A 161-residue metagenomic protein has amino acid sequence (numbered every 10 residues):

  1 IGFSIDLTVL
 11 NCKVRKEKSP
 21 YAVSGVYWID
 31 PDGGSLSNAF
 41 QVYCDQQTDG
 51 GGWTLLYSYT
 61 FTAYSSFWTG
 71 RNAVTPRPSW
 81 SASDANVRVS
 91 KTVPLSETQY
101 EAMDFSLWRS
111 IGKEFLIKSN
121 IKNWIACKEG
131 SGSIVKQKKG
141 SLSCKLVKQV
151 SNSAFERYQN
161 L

Functional and structural regions predicted by a protein language model:
I1-L161: Mature extracellular or lumenal effector domains of secreted proteins and single-pass membrane receptors/adhesion
